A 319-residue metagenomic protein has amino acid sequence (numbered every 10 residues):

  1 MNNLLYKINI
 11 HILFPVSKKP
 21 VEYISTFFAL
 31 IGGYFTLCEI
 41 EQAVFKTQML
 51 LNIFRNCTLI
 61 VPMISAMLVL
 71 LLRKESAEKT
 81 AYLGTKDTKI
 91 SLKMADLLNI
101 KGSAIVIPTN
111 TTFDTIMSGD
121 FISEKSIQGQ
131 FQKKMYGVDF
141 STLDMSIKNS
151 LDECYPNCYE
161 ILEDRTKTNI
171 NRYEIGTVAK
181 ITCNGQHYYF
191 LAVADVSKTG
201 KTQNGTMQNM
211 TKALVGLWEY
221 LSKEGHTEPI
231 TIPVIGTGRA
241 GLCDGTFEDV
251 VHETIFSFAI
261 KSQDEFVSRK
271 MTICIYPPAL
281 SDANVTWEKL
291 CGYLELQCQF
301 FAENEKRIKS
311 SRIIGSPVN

Functional and structural regions predicted by a protein language model:
N2-N319: Macrodomain-like recognition of ADP-ribose-binding/processing modules
